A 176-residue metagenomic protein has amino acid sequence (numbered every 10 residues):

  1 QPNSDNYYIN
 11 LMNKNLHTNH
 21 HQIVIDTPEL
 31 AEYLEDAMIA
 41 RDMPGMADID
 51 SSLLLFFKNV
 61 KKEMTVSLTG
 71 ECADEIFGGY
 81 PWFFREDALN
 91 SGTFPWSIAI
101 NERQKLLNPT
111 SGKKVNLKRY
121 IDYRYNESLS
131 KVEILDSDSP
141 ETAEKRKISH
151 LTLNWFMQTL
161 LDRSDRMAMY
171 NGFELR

Functional and structural regions predicted by a protein language model:
Q1-K145, L160-R176: ATP-dependent adenylate-handling active sites, centered on carboxylate activation for C-N bond formation
M157: Catalytic donor/gating beta->alpha subdomain of glycosyltransferases that bind UDP-sugars
